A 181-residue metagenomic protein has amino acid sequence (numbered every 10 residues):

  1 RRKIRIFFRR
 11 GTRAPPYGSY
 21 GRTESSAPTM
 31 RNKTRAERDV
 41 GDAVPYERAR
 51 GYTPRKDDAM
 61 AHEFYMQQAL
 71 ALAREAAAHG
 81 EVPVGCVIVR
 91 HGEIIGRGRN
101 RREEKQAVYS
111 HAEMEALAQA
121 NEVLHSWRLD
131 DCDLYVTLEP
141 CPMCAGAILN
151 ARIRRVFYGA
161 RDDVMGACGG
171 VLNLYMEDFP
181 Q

Functional and structural regions predicted by a protein language model:
R1, R13-G18, S26-M30, V40-V44 (+1 more regions): Short, low-complexity intrinsically disordered segments enriched in A/P/G/S/L with frequent Arg, especially at protein
K3-I6, T23, N32-T34, K56: Polybasic, lysine-rich low-complexity intrinsically disordered segments
A61-H79: Short, basic/aromatic recognition patches
Q67, R90, G96-Q181: Zn2+-dependent cytidine deaminase-like catalytic core
A78, R90-H91: Short, ordered coil/turn segments that flank beta-strands lining enzyme active or ligand-binding pockets
G80-V84, D130: Short, basic and Ser/Thr-rich N-terminal targeting/leader segments
V84-R90: Short beta-strand scaffold segments in enzyme catalytic cores
